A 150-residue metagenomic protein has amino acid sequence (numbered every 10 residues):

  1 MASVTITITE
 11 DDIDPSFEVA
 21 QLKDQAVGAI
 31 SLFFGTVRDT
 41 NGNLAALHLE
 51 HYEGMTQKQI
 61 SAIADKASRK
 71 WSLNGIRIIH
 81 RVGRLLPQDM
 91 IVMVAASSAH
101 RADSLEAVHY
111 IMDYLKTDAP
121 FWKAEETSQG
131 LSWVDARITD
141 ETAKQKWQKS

Functional and structural regions predicted by a protein language model:
M1-M90, D103-H109, D113-S150: N-terminal, polar/charged subdomain of small-to-medium soluble alpha/beta proteins
A95-S97: Short hydrophobic/aromatic beta-strand micro-patches that form the beta-sheet surface supporting nucleotide- or nucleic
A99-R101: Helix N-cap motif at beta-to-alpha junctions
